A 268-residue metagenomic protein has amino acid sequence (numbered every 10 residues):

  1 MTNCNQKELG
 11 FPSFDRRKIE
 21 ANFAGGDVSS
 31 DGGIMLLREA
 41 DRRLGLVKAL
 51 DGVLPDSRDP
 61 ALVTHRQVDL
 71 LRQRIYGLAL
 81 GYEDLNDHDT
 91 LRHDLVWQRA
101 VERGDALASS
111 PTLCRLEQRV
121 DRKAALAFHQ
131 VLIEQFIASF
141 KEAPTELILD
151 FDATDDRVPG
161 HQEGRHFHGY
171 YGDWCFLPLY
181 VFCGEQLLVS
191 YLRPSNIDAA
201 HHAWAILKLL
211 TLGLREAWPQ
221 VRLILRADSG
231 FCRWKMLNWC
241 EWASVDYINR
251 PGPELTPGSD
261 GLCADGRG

Functional and structural regions predicted by a protein language model:
M1-D198, H202-A217: Dynamic "connector" segments at or just before major functional cores
R193-G268: An internal, acidic/charged active-site-proximal segment that coordinates divalent cations and/or engages
